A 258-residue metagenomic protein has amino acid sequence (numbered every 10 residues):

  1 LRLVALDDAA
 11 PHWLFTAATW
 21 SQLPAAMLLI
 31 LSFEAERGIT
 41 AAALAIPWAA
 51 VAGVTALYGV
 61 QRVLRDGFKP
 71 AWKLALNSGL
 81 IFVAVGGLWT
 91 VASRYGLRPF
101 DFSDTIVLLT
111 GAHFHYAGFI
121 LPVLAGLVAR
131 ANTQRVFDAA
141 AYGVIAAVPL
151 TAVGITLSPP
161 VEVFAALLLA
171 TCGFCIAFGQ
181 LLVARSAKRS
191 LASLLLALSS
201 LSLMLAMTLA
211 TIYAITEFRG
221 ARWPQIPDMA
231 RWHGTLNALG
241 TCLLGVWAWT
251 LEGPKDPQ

Functional and structural regions predicted by a protein language model:
L1-Q258: Hydrophobic alpha-helical transmembrane segments of multi-pass integral membrane proteins
